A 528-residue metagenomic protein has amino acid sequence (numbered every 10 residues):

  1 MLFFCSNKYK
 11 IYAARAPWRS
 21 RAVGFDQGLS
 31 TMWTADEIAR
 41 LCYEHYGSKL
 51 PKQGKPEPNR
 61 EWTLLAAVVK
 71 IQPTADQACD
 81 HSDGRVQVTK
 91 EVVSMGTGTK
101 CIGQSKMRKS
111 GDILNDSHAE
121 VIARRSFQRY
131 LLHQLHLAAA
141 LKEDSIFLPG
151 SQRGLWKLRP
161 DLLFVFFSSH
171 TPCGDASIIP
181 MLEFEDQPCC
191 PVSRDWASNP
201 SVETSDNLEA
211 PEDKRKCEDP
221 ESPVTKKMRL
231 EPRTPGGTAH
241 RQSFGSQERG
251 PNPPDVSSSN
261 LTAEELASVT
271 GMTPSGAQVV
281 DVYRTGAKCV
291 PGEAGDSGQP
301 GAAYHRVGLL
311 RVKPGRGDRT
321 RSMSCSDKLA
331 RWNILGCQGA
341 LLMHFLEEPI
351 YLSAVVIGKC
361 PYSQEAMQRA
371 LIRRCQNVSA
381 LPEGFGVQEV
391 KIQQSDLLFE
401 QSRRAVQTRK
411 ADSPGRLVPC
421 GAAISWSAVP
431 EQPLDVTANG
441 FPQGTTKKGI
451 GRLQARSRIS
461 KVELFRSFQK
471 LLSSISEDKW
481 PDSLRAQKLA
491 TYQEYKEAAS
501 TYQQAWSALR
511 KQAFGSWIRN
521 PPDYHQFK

Functional and structural regions predicted by a protein language model:
F4-K528: Catalytic cores of nucleic-acid editing and processing enzymes, centered on the cytidine/adenosine deaminase
